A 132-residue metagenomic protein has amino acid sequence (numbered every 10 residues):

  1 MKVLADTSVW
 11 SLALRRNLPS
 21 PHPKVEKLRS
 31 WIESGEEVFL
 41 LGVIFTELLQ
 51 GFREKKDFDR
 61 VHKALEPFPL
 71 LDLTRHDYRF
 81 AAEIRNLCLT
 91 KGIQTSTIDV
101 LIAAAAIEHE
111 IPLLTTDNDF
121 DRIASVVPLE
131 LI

Functional and structural regions predicted by a protein language model:
M1-L40, Q50-K63: Short, well-structured N-terminal submotif of metal-dependent ribonuclease cores
A5-D6, L41, Q94-S96, D117: Histidine- and aromatic-rich ligand-binding microenvironments
D6-T7, L48, A81, A106: Generic structural signal for small/hydrophobic residues in well-ordered secondary structure, especially within
W10, F45-L48, F120: A generic structural signal for short hydrophobic patches within well-formed alpha-helices
E26, F68-L114: Active-site neighborhoods of divalent-metal-dependent phosphate/nucleic-acid chemistry enzymes
E37, P69, P128-E130: Conserved beta-strand segments of alpha/beta enzyme cores
K55-D59, C88-L89, E130-I132: Short, hinge-like loop/turn segments at secondary-structure boundaries
A103, I107-I132: Acidic, PIN/NYN-like endoribonuclease modules and their adjacent C-terminal/linker elements
